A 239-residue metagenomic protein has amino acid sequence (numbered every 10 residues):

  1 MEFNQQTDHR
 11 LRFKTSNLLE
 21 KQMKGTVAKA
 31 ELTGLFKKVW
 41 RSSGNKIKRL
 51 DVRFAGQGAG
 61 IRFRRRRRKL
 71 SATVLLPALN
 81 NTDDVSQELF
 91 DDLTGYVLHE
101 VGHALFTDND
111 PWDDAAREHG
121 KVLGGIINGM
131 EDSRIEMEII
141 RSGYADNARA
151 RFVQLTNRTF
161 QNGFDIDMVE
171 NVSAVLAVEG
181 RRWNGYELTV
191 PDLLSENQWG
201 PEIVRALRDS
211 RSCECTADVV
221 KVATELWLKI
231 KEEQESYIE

Functional and structural regions predicted by a protein language model:
M1-E239: Short, functionally important secondary-structure microenvironments
